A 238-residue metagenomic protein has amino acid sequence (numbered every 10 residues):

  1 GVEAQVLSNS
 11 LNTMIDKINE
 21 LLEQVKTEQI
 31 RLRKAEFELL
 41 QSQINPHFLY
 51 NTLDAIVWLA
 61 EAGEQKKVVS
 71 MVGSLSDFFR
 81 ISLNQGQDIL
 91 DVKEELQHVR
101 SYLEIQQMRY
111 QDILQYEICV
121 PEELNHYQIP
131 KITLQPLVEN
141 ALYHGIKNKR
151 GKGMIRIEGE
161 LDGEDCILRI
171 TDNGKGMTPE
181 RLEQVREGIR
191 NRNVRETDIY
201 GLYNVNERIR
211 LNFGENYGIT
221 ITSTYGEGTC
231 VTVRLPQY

Functional and structural regions predicted by a protein language model:
G1-T222, G228-T232: Two-component histidine phosphotransfer core
V233-Y238: C-terminal beta-strand of the catalytic ATP-binding
